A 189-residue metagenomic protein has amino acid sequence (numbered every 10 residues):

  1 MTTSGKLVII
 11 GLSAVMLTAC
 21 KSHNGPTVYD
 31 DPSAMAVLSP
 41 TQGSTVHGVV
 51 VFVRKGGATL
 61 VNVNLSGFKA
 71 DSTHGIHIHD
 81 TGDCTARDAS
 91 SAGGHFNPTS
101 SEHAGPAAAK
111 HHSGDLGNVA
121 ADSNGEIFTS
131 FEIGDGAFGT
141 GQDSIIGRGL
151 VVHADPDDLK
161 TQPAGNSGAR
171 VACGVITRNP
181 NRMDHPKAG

Functional and structural regions predicted by a protein language model:
M1-I9: Bacterial N-terminal signal peptides that target proteins for export
V8-M16: Bacterial N-terminal signal peptides
T18-G189: N-terminal leader/targeting pre-sequences
